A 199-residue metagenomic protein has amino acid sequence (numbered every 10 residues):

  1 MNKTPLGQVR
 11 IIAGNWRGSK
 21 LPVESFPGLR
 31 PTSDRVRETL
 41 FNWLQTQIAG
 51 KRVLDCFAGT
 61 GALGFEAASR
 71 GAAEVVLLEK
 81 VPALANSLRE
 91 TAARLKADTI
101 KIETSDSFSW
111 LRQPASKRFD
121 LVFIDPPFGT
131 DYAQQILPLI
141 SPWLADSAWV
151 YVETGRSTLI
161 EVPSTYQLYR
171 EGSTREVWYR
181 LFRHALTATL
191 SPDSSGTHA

Functional and structural regions predicted by a protein language model:
M1-A199: Class I S-adenosyl-L-methionine-dependent methyltransferase catalytic core
